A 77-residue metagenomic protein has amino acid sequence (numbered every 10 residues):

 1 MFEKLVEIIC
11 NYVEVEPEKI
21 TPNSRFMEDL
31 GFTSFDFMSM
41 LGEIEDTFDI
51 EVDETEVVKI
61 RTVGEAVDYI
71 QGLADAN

Functional and structural regions predicted by a protein language model:
M1-E18, G72-N77: Thiotemplate assembly-line natural product biosynthesis machinery
F2-V6, L41, V63-V67: An amphipathic alpha-helix signature
Y12-G31, F48-K59: Phosphopantetheine carrier-protein modules
D36: Two-component histidine kinase catalytic core, primarily the HATPase_c
D49-A76: C-terminal structural segments of small proteins and small subunits
